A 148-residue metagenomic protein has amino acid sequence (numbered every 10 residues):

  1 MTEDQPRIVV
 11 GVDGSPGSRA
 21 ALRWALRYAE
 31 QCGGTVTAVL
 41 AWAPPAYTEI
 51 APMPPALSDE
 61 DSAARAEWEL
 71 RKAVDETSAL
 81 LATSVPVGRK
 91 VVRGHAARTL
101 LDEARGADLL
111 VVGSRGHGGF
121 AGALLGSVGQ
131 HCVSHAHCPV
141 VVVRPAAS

Functional and structural regions predicted by a protein language model:
M1-D4, G17, Q31, E76-L110 (+1 more regions): Structural beta-alpha unit
T2-P55: Small/aliphatic-rich secondary-structure junction motif
W24, R65-A73, T99: Short, solvent-exposed amphipathic alpha-helices that sit in or adjacent to ligand/effector-binding or catalytic
T37-V39, G88-V92, V141: General small-molecule cofactor/ligand-binding pocket signal
M53-L57, A107-D108: Short, hinge-like loop/turn segments at secondary-structure boundaries
P55-E69: A short acidic, glycine-rich active-site loop that binds or catalyzes chemistry on phosphate/adenosine moieties
L109-S134: Glycine-rich, Arg-bearing micro-motifs that act as flexible, cationic patches
